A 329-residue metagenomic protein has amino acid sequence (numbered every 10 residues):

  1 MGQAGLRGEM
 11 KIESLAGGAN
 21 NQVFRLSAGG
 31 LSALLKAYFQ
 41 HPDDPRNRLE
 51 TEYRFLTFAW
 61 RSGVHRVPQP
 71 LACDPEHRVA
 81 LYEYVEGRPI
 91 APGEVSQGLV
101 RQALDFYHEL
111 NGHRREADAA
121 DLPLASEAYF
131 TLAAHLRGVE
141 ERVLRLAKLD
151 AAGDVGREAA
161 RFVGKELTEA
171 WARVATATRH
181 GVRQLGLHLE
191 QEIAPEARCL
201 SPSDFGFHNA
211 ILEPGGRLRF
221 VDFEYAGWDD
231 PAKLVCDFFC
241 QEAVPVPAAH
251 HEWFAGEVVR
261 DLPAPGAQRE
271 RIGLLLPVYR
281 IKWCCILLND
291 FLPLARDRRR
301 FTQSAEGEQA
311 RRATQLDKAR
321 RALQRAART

Functional and structural regions predicted by a protein language model:
M1-G8, R115-S203, Q268, R328: An alpha-helical support segment within catalytic cores of ATP-dependent transferases
E13-D154: ATP-binding pocket architecture of kinase catalytic cores
E13-G30, L34-L35, P70, G181-L234: Active-site acidic catalytic loop and adjacent metal/ATP-binding pocket of ATP-dependent phosphoryl transfer enzymes
L49, L274-P277: Start-of-helix signal in alpha-solenoid helical-repeat scaffolds, especially tetratricopeptide repeats
G87, L218, A226-W228, Q241-V244: Activation segment
R161-F162, C285-T329: ATP/Mg2+ or Mg2+-diphosphate-binding catalytic cores that bind nucleotide phosphates or diphosphates via glycine-rich
R179-L187, G216, E252-R271: Short amphipathic alpha-helical segments and their helix-coil junctions
P231-P265, P277-D297: Active-site activation/catalytic loop segments of kinase-like enzymes and analogous catalytic loops in related
